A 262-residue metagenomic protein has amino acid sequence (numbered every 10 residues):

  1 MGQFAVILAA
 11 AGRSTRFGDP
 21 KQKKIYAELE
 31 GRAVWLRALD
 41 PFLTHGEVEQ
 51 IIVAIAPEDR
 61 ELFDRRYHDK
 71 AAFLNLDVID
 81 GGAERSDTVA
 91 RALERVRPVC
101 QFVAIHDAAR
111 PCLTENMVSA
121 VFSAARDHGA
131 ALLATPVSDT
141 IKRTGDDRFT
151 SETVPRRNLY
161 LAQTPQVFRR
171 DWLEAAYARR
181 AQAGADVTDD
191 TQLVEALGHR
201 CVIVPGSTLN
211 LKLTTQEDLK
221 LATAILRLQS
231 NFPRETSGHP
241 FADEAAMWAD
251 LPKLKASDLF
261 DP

Functional and structural regions predicted by a protein language model:
M1-A5, D190-T191, T208-N210, L219-P262: SAM-dependent methyltransferases
M1-E61: N-terminal glycine-rich phosphate-binding loop and ensuing alpha1 helix
V6-L8, V53, I105, A130-L133: Structural beta-sheet core signal
L8, W35, A92, H106-D107 (+3 more regions): Residue-level signal for inorganic ion chemistry
V48, C100, R126-A130, H199 (+1 more regions): Short, high-confidence coil segments that cap the C-terminus of an alpha-helix and link into the following beta-strand
A71-A83: Conserved donor nucleotide-binding strand/loop of the catalytic core
D87-F102: Active-site nucleotide-sugar/metal-binding loop of Leloir-type enzymes
C112-V204, D243-P262: Conserved core of the sugar-phosphate nucleotidyltransferase
